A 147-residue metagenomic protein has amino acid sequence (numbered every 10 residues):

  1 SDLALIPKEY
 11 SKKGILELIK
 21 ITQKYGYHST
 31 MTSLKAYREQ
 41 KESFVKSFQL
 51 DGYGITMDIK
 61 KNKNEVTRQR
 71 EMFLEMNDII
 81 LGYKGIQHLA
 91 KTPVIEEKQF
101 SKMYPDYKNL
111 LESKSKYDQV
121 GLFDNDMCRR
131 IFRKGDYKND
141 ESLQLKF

Functional and structural regions predicted by a protein language model:
S1-K102: Substrate-recognition/cap regions that form aromatic- and gly/pro-loop-enriched pockets for small-molecule ligands
M72-L74, I79-F147: Activity-critical C-terminal alpha-helical subdomain
